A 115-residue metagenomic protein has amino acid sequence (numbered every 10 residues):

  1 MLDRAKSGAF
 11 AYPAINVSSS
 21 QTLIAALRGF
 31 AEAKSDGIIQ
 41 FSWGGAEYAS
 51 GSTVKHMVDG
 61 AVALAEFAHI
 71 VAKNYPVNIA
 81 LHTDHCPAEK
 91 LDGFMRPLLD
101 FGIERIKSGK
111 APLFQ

Functional and structural regions predicted by a protein language model:
M1-P13: N-terminal amphipathic alpha-helix/helix-capping segment at the start of soluble metabolic enzymes
Y12-I15, Q40, F114-Q115: Divalent metal-dependent hydrolysis catalytic cores, especially in the metallo-beta-lactamase
N16, A26, D84: Conserved, mostly hydrophobic/aromatic
V17, Q21, A88-E89: Acidic-and-aromatic substrate-binding clefts and catalytic sites of carbohydrate-active enzymes
S19-Q21, G29, M57, A61: An N-terminal, well-structured beta->alpha segment
T22-Q40: Catalytic domains of carbohydrate-active enzymes, especially glycoside hydrolases
W43-Q115: Active-site beta->alpha loop and helix N-cap motifs at the rims of alpha/beta catalytic domains
